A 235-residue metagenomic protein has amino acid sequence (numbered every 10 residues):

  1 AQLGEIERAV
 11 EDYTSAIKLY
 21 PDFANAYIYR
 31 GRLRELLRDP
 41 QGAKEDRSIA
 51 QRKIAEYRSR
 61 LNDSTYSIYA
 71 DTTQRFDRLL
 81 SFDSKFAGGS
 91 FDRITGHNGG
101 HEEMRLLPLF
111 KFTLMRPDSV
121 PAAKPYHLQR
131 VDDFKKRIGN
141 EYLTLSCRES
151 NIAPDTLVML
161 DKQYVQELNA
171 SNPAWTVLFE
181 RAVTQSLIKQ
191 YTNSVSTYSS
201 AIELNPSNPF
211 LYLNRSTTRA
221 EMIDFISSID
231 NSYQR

Functional and structural regions predicted by a protein language model:
A1-R235: Alpha-helical tetratricopeptide repeat
